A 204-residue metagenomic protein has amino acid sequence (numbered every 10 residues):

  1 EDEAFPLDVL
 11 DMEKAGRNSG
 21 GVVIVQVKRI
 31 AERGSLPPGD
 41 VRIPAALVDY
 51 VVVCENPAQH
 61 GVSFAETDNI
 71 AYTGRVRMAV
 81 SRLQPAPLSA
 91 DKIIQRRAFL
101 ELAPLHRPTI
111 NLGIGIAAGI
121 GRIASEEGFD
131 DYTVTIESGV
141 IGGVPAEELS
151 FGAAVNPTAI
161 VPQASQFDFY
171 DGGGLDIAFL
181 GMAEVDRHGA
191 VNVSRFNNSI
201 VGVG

Functional and structural regions predicted by a protein language model:
E1-A79, E148-G204: Conserved phosphate- and dinucleotide-binding cores of soluble alpha/beta proteins, encompassing both enzyme active
A79-Q163: N-terminal active-site beta-alpha-beta segment that forms phosphate/nucleotide-binding and substrate-recognition loops
